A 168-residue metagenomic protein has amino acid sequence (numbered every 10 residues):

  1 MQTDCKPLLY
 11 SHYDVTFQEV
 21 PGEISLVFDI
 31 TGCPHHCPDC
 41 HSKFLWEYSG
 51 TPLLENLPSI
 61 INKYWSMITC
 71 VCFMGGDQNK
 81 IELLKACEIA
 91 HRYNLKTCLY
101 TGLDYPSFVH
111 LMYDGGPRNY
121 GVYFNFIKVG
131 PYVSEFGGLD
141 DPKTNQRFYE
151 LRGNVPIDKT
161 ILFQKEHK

Functional and structural regions predicted by a protein language model:
M1-D29, P34, S42-Y48, H167-K168: N-terminal [4Fe-4S]-dependent radical SAM core
P21-G22, K63-M67, V122: Flexible, charged surface loops at secondary-structure boundaries
L26, V71, T97-L99, V129: Hydrophobic faces of well-ordered beta-strands that scaffold small-molecule active sites in alpha/beta enzyme cores
L45, G76, P131-Y132: Flexible loop residues that form catalytic and substrate-binding hotspots at small-molecule/glycan-binding clefts
W46-S59, Q78-Y120, F126: Canonical radical SAM enzyme core domain
I60-N79: Short Fe-S-cluster ligation motifs
Y113-D114, G121-K168: Classical nucleotidyltransferase
